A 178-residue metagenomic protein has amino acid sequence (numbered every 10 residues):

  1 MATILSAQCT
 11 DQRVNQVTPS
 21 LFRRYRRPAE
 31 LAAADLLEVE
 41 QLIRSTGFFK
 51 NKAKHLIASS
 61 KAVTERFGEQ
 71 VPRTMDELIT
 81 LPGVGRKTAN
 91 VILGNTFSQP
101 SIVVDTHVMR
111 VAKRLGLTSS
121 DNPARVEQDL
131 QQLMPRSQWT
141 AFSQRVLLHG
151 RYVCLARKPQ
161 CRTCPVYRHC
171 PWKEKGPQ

Functional and structural regions predicted by a protein language model:
M1-Q178: Catalytic cores of DNA base-excision repair glycosylases
